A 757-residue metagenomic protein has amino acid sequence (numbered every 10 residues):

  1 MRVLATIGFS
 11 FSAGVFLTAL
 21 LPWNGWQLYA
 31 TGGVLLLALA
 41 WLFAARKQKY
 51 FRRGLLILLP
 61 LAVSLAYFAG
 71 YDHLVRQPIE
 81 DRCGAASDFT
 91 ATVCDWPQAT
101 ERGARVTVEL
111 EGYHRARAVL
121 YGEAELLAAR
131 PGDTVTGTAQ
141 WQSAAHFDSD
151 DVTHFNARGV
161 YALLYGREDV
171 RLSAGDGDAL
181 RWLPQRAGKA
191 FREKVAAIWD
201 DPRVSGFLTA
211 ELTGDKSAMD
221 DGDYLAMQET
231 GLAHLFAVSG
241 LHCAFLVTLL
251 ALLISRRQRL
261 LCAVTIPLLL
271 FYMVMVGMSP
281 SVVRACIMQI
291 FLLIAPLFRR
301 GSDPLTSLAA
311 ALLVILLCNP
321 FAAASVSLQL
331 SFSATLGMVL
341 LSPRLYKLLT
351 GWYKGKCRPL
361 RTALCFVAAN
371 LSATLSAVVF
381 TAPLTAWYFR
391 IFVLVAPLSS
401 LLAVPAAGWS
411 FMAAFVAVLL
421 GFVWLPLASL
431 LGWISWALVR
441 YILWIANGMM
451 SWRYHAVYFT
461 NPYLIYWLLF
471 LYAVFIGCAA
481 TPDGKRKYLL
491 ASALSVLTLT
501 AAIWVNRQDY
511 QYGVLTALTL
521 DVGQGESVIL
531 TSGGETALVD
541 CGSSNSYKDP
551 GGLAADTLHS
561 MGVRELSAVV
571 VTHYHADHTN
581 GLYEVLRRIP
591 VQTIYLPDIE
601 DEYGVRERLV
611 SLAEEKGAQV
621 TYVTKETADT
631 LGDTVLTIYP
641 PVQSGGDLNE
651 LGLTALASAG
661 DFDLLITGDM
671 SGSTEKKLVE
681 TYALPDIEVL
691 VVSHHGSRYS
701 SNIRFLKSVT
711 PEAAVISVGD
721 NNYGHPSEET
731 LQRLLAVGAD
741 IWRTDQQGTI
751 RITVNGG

Functional and structural regions predicted by a protein language model:
M1-I79, R284: N-terminal leader/targeting segments
R2, G14, L164, D221-A396 (+5 more regions): Hydrophobic alpha-helical transmembrane segments in multi-pass membrane proteins
F9, A157-M288, L293, L518 (+6 more regions): Aromatic-rich juxtamembrane segments at the membrane interface
P60-H234, G552-D556, E565, I599-D601 (+1 more regions): Membrane-interface helix/helix-cap signal primarily in integral membrane proteins
R171-D178, W182, K189, E229 (+5 more regions): Membrane-interface amphipathic/re-entrant loop segments adjacent to transmembrane helices in multi-pass membrane
K216, L316-A324, N447-A568, E614-V689 (+1 more regions): Core dinuclear metal-dependent hydrolase active-site scaffold
L566-D577, I599, L690-H694: Metallo-beta-lactamase
T593, E675-T749: Cap/insert and terminal regions of metallo-dependent hydrolase folds
